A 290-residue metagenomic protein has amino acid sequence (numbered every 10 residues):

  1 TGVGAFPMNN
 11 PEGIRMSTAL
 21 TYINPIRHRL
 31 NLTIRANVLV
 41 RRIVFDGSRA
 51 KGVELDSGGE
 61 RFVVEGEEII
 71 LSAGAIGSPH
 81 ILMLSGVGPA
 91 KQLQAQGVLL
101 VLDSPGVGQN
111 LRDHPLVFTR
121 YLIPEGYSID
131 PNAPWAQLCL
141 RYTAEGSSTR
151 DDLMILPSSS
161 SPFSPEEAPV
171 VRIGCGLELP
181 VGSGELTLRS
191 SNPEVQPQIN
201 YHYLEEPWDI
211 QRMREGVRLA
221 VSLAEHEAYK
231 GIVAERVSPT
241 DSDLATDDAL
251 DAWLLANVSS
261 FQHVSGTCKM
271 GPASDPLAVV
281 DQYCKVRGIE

Functional and structural regions predicted by a protein language model:
T1-A50, E54-D56, F118-R120, D130-P131 (+3 more regions): Conserved redox-cofactor binding core of oxidoreductases
T1-R15, Q92-P105, E194, Q198 (+5 more regions): Rossmann-like flavin
I23-N24, L82, A90, R214-V221: Non-transmembrane alpha-helical segments in soluble domains of secreted/periplasmic/extracellular proteins
R42-I43, G52-P131, R189-S191: Glycine-rich loop(s) and the adjacent beta-strand/alpha-helix scaffold that form part
P115-R218, D247-D248, A252, A256-V280: FAD cofactor-binding and catalytic pocket of flavoenzymes
R287-E290: Short FAD-binding loop at a beta-strand-to-alpha-helix junction that anchors the flavin cofactor in diverse
